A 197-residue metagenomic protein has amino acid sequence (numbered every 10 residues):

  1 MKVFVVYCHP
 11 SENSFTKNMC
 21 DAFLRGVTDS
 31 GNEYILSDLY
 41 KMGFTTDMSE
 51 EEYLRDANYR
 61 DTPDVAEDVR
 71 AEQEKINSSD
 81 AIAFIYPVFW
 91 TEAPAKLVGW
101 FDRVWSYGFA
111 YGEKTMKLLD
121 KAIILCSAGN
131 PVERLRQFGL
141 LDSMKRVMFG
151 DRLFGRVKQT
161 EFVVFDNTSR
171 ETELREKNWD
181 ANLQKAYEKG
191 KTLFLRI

Functional and structural regions predicted by a protein language model:
M1-S106, R175-I197: N-terminal beta1-alpha1-beta2 submodule of the flavodoxin-like/Rossmannoid cofactor-binding fold
K2, E33-I35, D120-A122, K158-T160: Residues at the starts of beta-strands that form the adenosine-phosphate
S11-N18, E133-M144: Glycine- and acidic-residue-enriched helix-capping/strand-helix junction motifs
D29, R134-F138, K145-I197: Glycine-rich phosphate/pyrophosphate-binding loop and the adjoining helix
V104-T115, L125: Conserved nucleotide-sugar donor-interacting segment of glycosyltransferase catalytic cores, predominantly GT-B
A110-E113, P131-R136: Short helix-to-loop capping/linker segments positioned immediately adjacent to catalytic or ligand/cofactor-binding
E113-L119, G155: Short, conserved loop/helix-junction motifs that constitute active-site signature segments in enzyme catalytic cores
I123-P131: Active-site segments of SGNH/GDSL-like serine hydrolases that catalyze O-acetyl group transfer/hydrolysis on lipids
